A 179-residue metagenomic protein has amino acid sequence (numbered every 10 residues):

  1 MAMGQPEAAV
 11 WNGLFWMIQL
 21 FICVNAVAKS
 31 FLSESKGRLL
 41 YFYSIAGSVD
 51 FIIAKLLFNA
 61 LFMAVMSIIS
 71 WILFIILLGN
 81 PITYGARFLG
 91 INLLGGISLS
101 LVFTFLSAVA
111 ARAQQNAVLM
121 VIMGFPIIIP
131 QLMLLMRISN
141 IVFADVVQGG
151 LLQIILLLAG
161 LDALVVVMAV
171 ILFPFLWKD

Functional and structural regions predicted by a protein language model:
A2-V10, I72-L93, S139-I155: Membrane-interfacial helix-loop-helix connectors in multipass membrane proteins
W11-A28: Long, hydrophobic alpha-helical segments
V24-F42: Transmembrane helix boundary and interhelical loop/hinge segments in multi-pass membrane proteins
S48-I75: Selective transmembrane-helix segments that form parts of the transport pathway or gating/packing helices in multipass
I76, D162-D179: Junction motif at the cytosolic side of a transmembrane helix
L93-F125, W177-D179: A structural motif at transmembrane helix-loop-helix junctions in multipass membrane proteins
S98, V102-S107, Q131-A144: Transmembrane alpha-helical segments of integral membrane proteins
G124, G149-V167: Small-residue-rich transmembrane alpha-helices that serve as helix-helix interface/gating elements in multipass
